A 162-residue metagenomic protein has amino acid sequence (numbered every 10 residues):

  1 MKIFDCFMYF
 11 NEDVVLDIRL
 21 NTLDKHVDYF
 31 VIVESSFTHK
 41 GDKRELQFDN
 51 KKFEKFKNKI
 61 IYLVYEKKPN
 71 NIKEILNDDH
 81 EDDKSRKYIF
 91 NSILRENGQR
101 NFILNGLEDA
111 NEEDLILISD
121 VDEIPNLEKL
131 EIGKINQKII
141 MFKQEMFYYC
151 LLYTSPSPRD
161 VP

Functional and structural regions predicted by a protein language model:
M1-I18: N-proximal low-complexity "stem/linker" segments adjacent to membrane-targeting elements
I18-T22, K129-I132: A short acidic, amphipathic alpha-helical/loop segment
T22-Y29, V33-F37, Q47-K52: Short, acidic, metal-binding catalytic loop of nucleotide-sugar glycosyltransferases
K43-E112: Active-site-proximal specificity loops/subdomain of glycosyltransferases
E113-I124: Short beta-strand-to-loop acidic/aromatic patch adjacent to the donor-nucleotide binding site
E128-Y148: Conserved donor-nucleotide/metal-binding helix-loop-beta segment in metal-dependent transferases, i.e., the alpha-helix
Y153-P162: Single conserved hydrophobic/aromatic residue that forms the stacking wall/gate of nucleotide- or nucleobase-binding
